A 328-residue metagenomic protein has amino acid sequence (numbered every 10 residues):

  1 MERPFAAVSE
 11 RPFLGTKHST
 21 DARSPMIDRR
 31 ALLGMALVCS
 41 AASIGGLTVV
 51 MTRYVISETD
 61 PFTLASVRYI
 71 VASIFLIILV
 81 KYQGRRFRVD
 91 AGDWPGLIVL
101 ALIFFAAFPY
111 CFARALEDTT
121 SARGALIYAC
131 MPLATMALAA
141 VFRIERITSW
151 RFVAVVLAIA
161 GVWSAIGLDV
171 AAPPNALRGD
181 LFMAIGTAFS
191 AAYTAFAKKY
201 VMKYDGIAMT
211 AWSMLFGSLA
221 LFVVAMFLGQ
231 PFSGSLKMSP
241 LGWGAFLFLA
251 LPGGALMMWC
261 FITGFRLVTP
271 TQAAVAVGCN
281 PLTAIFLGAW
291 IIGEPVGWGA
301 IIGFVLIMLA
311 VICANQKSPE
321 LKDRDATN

Functional and structural regions predicted by a protein language model:
E2-S66, R114, A172-K199, I207 (+2 more regions): Glycine-/small-residue-enriched transmembrane alpha-helix faces in small-molecule transporters and effluxers
F5, F13, E58-A107, A134-A139 (+6 more regions): Transmembrane alpha-helices of multi-pass small-molecule transport proteins
R29-G34, E58-F62, S66, V89-P95 (+3 more regions): Juxtamembrane helix-entry segments on the extracytoplasmic side of multipass membrane proteins
V38, G92-L100, I147-I159, G179-D180 (+1 more regions): Cytoplasmic-side transmembrane-helix entry/capping segments in multi-pass membrane proteins
A42, A65-V67, P109, R123-C130 (+2 more regions): Helix-helix packing/entry segments at the starts of transmembrane helices
I44, T48-V49, I77-Y128, S164 (+1 more regions): Specific transmembrane alpha-helical segments of multi-pass solute transporters/efflux pumps, especially DMT/EamA
T48, I70-F75, I127-V141, V156 (+4 more regions): Alpha-helical transmembrane segments of compact multi-pass small-molecule transporters, enriched in specific families
L76, I98, L138, I147-D169 (+5 more regions): Hydrophobic transmembrane alpha-helices of multi-pass small-molecule transport proteins
